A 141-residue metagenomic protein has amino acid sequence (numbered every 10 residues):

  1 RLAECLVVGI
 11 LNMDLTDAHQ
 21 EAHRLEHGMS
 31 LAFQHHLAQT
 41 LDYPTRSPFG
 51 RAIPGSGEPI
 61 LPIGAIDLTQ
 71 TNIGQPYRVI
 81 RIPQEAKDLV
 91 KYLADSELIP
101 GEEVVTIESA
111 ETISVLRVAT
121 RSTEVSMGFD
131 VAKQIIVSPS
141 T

Functional and structural regions predicted by a protein language model:
R1-F33: N-terminal intrinsically disordered, low-complexity, charge/repeat-rich segments that act as generic
E26-I136: Mid-protein regulatory/catalytic core that forms ligand/cofactor-binding pockets and protein-protein interaction
P139-T141: Intrinsically disordered, low-complexity, charged/polar segments
